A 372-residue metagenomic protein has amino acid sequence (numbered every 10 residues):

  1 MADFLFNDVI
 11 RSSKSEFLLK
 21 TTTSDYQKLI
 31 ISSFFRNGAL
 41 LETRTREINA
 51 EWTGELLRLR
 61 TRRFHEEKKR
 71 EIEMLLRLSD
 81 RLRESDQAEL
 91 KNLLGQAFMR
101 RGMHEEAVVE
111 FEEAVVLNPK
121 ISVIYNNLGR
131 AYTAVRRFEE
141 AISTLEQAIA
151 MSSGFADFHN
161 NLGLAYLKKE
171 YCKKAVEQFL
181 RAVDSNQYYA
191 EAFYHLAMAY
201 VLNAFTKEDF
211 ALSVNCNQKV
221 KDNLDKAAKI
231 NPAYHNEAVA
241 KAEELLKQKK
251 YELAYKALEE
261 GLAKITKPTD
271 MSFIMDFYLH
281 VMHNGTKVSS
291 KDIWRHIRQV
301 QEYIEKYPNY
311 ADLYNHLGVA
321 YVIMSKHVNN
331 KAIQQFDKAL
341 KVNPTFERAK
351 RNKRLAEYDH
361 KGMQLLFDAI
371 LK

Functional and structural regions predicted by a protein language model:
A2-E89, V116, E191, K221-I274: Long, contiguous interaction/recruitment modules in multidomain scaffold/adaptor proteins
D80-V123, N127-R136, E140, M271-K306 (+2 more regions): Alpha-helical segment of the N-proximal tetratricopeptide repeat
A88, S122-V123, A156-D157, A190-E191 (+4 more regions): Helix-start (N-cap) detector for alpha-helical repeat units in TPR-like alpha-solenoids, especially tetratricopeptide
M99, N126, T133, N160 (+3 more regions): Position-specific recognition of the canonical hydrophobic site in helix A of tetratricopeptide repeat
R101-E113, A134-Q147, K169-R181, N203-K226 (+4 more regions): Structural signature of tandem alpha-helical TPR/SEL1-like repeats, specifically the intra-repeat loop/turn
P119, S153, Q187, P232-A233 (+3 more regions): Short coil turns that delineate tetratricopeptide repeat
